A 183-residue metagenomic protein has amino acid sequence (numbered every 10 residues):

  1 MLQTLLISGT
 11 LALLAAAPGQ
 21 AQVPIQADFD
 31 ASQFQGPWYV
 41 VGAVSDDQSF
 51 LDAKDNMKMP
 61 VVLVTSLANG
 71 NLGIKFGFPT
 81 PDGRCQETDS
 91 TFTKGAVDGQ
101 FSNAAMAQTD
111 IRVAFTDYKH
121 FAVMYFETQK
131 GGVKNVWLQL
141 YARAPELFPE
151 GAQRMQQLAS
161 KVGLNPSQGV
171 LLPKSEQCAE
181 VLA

Functional and structural regions predicted by a protein language model:
M1-A183: A beta-rich soluble binding module of mature secreted/lumenal proteins
